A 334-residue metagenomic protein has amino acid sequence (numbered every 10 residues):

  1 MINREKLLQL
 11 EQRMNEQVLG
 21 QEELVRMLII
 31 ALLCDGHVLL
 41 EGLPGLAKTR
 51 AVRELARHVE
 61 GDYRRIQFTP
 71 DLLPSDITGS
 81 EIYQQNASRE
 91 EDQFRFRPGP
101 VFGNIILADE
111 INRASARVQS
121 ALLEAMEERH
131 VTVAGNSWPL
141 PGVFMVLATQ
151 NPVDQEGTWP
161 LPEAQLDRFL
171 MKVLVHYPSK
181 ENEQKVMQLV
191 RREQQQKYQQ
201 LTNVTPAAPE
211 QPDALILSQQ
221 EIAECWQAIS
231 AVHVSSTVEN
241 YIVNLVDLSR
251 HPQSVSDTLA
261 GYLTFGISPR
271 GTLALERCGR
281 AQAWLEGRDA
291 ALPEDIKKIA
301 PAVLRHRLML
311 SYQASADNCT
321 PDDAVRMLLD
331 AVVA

Functional and structural regions predicted by a protein language model:
I2-L46: Pre-Walker A (pre-P-loop) alpha-helix and adjacent loop at the N terminus of AAA/AAA+ ATPase modules, a conserved
M27-I30, Q84-L107: Conserved alpha-helical scaffold flanking the Walker A/P-loop in AAA+ ATPase domains
L32-P70: Walker A/P-loop
V38, I106, F144: Conserved beta-strand position immediately N-terminal to the Walker
G42, D109-E110, A121: Walker B catalytic acidic pair
L43, I77, T149: P-loop (Walker A) phosphate-binding loop of NTP-binding proteins
Q84-R89, E110, A114, V118 (+3 more regions): Canonical AAA+ ATPase core
R250-A334: C-terminal engagement/docking regions of AAA+ P-loop ATPases
